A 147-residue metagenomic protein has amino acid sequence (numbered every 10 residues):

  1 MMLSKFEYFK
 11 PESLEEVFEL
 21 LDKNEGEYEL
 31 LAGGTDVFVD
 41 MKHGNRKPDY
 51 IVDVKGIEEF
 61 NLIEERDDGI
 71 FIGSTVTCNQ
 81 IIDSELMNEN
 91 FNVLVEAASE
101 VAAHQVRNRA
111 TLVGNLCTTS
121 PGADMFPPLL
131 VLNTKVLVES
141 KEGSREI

Functional and structural regions predicted by a protein language model:
M1-I147: C-terminal structural segment of proteins
